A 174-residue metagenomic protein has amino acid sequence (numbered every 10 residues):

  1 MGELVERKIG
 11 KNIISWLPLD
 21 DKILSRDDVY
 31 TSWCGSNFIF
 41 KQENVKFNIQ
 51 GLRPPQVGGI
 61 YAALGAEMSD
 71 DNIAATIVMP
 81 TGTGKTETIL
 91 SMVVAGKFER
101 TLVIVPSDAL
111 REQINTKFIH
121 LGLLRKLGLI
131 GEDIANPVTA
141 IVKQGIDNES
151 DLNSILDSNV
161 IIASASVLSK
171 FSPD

Functional and structural regions predicted by a protein language model:
M1-D174: N-terminal helicase ATP-binding lobe
